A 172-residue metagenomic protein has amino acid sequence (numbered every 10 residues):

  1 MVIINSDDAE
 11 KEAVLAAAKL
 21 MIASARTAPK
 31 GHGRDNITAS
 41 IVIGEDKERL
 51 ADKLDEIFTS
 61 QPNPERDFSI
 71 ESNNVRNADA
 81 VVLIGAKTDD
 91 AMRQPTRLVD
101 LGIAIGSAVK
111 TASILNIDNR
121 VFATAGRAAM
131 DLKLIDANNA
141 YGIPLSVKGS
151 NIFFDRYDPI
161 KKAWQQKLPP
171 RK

Functional and structural regions predicted by a protein language model:
M1-K172: Acidic, surface-exposed loops and disordered segments
